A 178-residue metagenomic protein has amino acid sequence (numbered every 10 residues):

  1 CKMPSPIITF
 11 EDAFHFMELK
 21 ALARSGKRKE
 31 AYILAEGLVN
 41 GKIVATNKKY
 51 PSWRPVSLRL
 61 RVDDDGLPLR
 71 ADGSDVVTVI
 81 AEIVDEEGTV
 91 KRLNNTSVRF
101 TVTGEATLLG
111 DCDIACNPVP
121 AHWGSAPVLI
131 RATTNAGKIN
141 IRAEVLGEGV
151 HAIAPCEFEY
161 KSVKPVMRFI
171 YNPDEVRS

Functional and structural regions predicted by a protein language model:
C1-R28, N117-T134: Short, hydrophobic beta-strand segments
R28-Y32, V76, A136-K138: Extracellular Ig-like/FN3 beta-sandwich strand-entry sites
L38-N40, E144-E148: Beta-strand-rich extracellular modules
K42-W53, V150-S162: Edge beta-strands of extracellular beta-sandwich domains
R61, G66, G104-W123: Low-complexity "stalk/linker" and mucin-like segments enriched in Ser/Thr/Pro/Ala/Gly
R61-P68, P173-R177: Short, solvent-exposed loop/edge segments of extracellular or virion-exposed proteins
L67-V77: Short, solvent-exposed loop/linker segments at the N-terminal edge of repeated beta-sheet extracellular domains
D75-R92, I139-A143, S178: Beta-strand-rich structural segments
